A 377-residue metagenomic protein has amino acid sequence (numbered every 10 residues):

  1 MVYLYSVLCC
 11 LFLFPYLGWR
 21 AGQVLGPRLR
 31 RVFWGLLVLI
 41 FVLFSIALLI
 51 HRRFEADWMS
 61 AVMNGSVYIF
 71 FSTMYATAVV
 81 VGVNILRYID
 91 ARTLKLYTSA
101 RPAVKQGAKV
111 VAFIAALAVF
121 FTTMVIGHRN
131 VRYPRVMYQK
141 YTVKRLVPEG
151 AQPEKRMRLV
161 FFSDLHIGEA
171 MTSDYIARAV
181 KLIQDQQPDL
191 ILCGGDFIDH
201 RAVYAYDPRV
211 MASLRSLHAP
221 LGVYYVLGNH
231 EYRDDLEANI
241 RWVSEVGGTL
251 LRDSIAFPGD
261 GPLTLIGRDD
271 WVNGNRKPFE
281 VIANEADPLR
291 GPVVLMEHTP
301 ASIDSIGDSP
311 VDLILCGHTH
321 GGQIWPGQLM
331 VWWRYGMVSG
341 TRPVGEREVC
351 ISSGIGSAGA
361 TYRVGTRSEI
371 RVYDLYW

Functional and structural regions predicted by a protein language model:
M1-R132: Non-catalytic terminal accessory segments
M1-S6, R129-Y141, Y204-V210: Short N-terminal secondary-structure initiator segments
V119-L146, E169-D174: Hydrophobic alpha-helical transmembrane segments in integral membrane proteins
T142-W377: Soluble catalytic domains of enzymes that build or remodel membrane lipids, polysaccharides, and related
